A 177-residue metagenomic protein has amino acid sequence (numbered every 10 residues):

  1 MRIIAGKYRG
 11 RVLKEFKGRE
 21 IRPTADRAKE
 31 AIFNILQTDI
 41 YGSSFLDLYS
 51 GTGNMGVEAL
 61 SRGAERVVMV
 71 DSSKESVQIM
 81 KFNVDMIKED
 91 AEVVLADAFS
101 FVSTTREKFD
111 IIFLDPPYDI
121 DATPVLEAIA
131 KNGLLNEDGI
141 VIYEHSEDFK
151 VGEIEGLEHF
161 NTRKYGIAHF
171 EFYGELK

Functional and structural regions predicted by a protein language model:
M1-K177: Class I S-adenosyl-L-methionine-dependent methyltransferase catalytic core
